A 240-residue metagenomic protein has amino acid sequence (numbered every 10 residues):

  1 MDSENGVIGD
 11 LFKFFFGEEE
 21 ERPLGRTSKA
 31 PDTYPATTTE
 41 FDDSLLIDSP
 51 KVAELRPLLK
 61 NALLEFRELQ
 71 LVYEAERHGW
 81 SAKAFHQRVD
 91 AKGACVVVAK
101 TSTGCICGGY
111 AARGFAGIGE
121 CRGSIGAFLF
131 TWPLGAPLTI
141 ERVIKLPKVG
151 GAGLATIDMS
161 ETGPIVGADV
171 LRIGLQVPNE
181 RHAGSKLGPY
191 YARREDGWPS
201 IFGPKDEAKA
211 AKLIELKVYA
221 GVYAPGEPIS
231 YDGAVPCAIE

Functional and structural regions predicted by a protein language model:
D2-E240: Phosphate-recognition beta-domain surfaces
